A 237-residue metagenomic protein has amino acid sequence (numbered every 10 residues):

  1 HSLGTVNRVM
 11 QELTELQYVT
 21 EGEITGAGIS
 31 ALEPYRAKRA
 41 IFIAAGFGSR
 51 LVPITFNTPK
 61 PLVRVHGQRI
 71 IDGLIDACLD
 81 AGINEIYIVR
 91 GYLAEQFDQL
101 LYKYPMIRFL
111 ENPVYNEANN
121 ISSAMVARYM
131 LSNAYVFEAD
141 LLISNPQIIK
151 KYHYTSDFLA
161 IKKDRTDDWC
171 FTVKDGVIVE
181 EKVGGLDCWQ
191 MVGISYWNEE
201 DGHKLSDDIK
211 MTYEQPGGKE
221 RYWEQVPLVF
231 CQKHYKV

Functional and structural regions predicted by a protein language model:
S2-E12: Short amphipathic alpha-helical interaction segments
T14-E23: A short, conserved structural fragment
E23, I29-A40, Q190-V237: Conserved alpha/beta core of the MobA/IspD/sugar-nucleotide pyrophosphorylase nucleotidyltransferase superfamily
S30-R90, A94-F97: N-terminal glycine-rich phosphate-binding loop and ensuing alpha1 helix
R50, G73, Q96-Q99, V126 (+2 more regions): Phosphate- and divalent-cation-binding pockets in alpha/beta enzyme and binding domains that engage nucleotide-derived
P61, M106-R108, K236: Conserved beta-strand segments of alpha/beta enzyme cores
D98-W169: Conserved beta-loop-beta/alpha segment of the NTase-like Rossmann-fold superfamily that binds/positions NTPs
N145-G217: Conserved core of the sugar-phosphate nucleotidyltransferase
